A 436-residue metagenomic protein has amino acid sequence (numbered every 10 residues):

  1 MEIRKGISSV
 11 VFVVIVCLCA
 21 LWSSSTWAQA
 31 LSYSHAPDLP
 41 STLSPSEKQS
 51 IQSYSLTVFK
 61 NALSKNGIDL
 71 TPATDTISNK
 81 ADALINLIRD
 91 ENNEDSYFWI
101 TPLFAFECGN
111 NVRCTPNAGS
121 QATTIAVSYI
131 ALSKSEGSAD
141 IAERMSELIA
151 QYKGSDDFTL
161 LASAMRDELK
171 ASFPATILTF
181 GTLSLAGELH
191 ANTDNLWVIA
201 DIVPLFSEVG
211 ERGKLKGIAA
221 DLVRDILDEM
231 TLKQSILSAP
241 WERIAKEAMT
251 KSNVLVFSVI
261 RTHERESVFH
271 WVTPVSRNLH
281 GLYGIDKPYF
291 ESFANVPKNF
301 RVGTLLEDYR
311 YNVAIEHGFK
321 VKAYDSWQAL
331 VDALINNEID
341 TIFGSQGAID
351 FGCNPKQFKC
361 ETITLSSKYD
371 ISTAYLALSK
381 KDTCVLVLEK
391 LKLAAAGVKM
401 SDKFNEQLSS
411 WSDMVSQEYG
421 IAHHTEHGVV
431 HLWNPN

Functional and structural regions predicted by a protein language model:
W22-A28: Sec/Tat signal peptide C-region and signal peptidase I cleavage site
Q29-D95, L160, L185-H263, S267 (+1 more regions): Extracytoplasmic small-molecule ligand-binding "clamshell" domains of the periplasmic binding protein/Venus flytrap
H35-S41, P102, F106-S146, E168-L183 (+4 more regions): Periplasmic-binding protein-like
Q49-N66, A126-L169, D221-E229, D308 (+1 more regions): Extended ligand-binding regions for polar small-molecule ligands
L56, A105-F106, R113-T115, R301-H317 (+1 more regions): Secondary-structure junction motif
D69, I149-A186, Y309-D325, A395-N436: Ligand-binding clefts/hinges and TM-proximal coupling segments of bilobed small-molecule sensing domains
L87-T124, R243-K246, S258-V268, D340-D370: A ligand-binding cleft/hinge motif common to bilobed small-molecule-binding domains
Y283-V302: Flexible hinge/capping segments at coil-to-helix
